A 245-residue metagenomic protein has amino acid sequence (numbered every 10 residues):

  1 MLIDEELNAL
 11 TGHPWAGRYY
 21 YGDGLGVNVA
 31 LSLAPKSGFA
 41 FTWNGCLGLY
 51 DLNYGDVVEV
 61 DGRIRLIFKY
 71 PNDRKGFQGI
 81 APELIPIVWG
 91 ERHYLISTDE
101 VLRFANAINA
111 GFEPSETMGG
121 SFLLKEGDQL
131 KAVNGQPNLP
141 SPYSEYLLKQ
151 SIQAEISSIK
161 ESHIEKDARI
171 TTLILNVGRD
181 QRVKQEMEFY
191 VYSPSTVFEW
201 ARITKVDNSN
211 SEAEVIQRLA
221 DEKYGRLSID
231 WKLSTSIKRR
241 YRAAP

Functional and structural regions predicted by a protein language model:
M1-Q150, S236, R240-P245: Lipid interaction determinants
G17, A40-N44, Y50-L52, T172-N176 (+2 more regions): N-terminal post-signal-peptidase region of extra-cytosolic proteins
A30, R65, T172-I174, E212: Beta-strand secondary-structure signal
L33, L175-D180: A short glycine/threonine-centered beta-strand motif
D51, L95, R179-Q181, S209: Residue-level signal for functionally critical sites in structured catalytic/ligand-binding pockets
Y70, V177-R179, Q217-R218: Non-catalytic surface loops within mature trypsin-like serine protease
L148-T172, V183, M187-P245: Beta-strand/loop-dominated core regions that host nucleotide or nucleotide-derived cofactor-binding catalytic loops
